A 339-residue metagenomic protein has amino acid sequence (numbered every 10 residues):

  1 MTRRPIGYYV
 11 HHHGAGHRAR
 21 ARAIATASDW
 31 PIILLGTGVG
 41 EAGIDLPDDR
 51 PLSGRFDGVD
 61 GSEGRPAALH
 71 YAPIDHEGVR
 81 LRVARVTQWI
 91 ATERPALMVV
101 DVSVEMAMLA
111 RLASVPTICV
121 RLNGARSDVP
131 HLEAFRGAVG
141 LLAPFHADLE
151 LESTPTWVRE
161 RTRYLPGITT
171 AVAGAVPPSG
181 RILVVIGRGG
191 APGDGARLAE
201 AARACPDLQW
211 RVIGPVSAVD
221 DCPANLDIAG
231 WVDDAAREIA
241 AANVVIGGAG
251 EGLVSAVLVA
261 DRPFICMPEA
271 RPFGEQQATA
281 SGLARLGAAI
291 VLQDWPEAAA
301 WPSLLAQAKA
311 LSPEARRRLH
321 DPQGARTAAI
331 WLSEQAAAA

Functional and structural regions predicted by a protein language model:
R3, H11-H12, A27-L81: Conserved nucleotide-sugar phosphate-binding/catalytic loop shared by glycosyltransferases and other
Y9-R22, P192-G193: A short, glycine/small-residue-rich beta-strand->loop->alpha-helix junction that serves as a flexible
A25, T170, V176-V244: Donor-nucleotide binding loops and adjacent catalytic segments primarily of GT-B fold Leloir glycosyltransferases
P66-A107: Conserved nucleotide-sugar donor-binding subdomain of glycosyltransferases
L97-V102, A235-A278: A donor-sugar binding/catalytic signature common to diverse glycosyltransferases and related nucleotide-sugar
A113-V172: Active-site-proximal region of nucleotide-activated glycan assembly enzymes, centered on histidine/acidic-rich loops
P263-Q307: Nucleotide-sugar donor-binding patch of glycosyltransferase catalytic domains
S303-A339: C-terminal amphipathic helix plus adjacent low-complexity, charged tail appended to glycosyltransferase catalytic
